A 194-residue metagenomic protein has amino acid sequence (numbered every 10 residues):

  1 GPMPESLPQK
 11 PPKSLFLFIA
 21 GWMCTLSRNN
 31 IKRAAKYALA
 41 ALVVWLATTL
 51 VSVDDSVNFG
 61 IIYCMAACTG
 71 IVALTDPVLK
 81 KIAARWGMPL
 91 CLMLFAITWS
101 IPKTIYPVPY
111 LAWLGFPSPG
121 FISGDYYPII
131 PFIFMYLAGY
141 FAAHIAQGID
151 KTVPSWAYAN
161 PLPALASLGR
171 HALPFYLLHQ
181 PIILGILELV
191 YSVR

Functional and structural regions predicted by a protein language model:
G1-R194: Alpha-helical transmembrane segments and their immediate juxtamembrane cytosolic regions
